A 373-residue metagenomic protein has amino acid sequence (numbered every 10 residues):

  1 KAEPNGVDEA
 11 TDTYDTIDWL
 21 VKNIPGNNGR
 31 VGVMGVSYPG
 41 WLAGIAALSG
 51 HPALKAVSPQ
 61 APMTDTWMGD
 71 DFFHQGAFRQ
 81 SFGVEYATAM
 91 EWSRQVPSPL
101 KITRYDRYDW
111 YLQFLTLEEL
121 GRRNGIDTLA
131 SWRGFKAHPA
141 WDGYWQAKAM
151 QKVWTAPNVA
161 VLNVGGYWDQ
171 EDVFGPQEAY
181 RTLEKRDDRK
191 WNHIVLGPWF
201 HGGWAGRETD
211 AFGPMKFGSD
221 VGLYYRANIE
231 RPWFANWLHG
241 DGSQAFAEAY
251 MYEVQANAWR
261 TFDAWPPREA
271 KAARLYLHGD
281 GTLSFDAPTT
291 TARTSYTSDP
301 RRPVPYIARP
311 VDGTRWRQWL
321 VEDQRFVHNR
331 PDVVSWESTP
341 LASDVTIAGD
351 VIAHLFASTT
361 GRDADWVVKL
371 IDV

Functional and structural regions predicted by a protein language model:
A2-D8, D15-G32, S37: Gly/Ser-rich "nucleophile elbow"/oxyanion-hole loop immediately N-terminal to the catalytic nucleophile in hydrolases
V21, G40-H51, L355: Short glycine-enriched nucleophile-adjacent loop and the immediately C-terminal alpha-helix near the catalytic center
V33-G35, Q60, V164: Short beta-strand immediately N-terminal to the catalytic nucleophile in serine-hydrolase-like folds
I45-A156: Accessory cap/linker subdomain of secreted extracellular hydrolases
Y111-E118, T209-V373: C-terminal, loop-rich substrate-recognition/catalytic regions characterized by aromatic stacking residues
P157, N163-G165: Short beta-strand/loop motif that positions the catalytic acidic residue of the alpha/beta-hydrolase fold
Q170-Q177: Conserved alpha/beta-hydrolase "acid-adjacent" motif
E184-D210: Catalytic histidine neighborhood in serine/cysteine hydrolases with alpha/beta-hydrolase-type architecture
